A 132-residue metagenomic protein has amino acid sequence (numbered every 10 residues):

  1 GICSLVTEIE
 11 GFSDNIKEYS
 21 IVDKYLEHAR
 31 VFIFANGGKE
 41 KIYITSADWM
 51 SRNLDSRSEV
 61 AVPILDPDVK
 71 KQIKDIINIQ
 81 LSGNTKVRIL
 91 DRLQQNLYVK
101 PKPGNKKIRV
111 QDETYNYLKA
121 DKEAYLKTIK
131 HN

Functional and structural regions predicted by a protein language model:
G1-N132: PLD/PLD-like phosphodiesterase catalytic module centered on the HKD motif
